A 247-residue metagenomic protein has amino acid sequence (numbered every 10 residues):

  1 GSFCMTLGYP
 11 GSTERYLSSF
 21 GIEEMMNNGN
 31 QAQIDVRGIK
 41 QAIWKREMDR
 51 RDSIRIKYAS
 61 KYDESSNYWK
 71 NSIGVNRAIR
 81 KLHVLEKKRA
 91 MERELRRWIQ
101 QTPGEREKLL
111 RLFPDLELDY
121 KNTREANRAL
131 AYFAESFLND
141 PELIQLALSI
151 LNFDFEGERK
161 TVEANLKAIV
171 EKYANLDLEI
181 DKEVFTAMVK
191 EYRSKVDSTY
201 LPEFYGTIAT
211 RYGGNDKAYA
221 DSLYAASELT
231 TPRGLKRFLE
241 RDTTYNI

Functional and structural regions predicted by a protein language model:
S2-I247: Terminal presequence/propeptide segments associated with secretion/organelle targeting and zymogen/polyprotein
